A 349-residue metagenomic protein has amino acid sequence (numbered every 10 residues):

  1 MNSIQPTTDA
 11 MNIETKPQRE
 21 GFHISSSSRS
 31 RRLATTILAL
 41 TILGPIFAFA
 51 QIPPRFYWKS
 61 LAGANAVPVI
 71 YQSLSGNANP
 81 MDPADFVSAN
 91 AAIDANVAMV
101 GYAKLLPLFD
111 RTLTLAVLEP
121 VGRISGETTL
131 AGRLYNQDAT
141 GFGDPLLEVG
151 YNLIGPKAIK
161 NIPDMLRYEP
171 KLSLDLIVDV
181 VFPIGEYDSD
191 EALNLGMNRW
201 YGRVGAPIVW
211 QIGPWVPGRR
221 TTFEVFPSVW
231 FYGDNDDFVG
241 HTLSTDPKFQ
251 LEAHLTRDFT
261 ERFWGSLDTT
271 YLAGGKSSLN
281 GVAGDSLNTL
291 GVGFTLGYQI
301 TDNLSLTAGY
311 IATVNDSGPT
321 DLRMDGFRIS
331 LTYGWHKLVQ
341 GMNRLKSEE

Functional and structural regions predicted by a protein language model:
R55-G63, L106-T114, G155-S173, G213-T221 (+3 more regions): Short loop/turn motifs that connect adjacent beta-strands in outer-membrane beta-barrel proteins
G63, A92-A98, T140-L147, L172 (+4 more regions): Residues that define the transmembrane beta-barrel architecture of outer-membrane proteins
N65-V67, L113-V117, L147, L172-V178 (+6 more regions): Transmembrane beta-strands of outer-membrane beta-barrel proteins
V69, V100-K104, L147-L153, V178 (+5 more regions): Residues on the lipid-exposed face of transmembrane beta-strands in outer-membrane beta-barrel proteins
Y71-N77, E119-S125, L153, V180-E186 (+5 more regions): Transmembrane beta-strands of outer-membrane beta-barrel pores
L74-V97, L134-Y135, S189-L193: Surface-exposed strand-loop-strand hairpins of Gram-negative outer-membrane beta-barrel proteins
P80, N235-E349: Outer membrane beta-barrel transmembrane domains
R123-T245, E349: Outer-membrane pore/translocation modules
